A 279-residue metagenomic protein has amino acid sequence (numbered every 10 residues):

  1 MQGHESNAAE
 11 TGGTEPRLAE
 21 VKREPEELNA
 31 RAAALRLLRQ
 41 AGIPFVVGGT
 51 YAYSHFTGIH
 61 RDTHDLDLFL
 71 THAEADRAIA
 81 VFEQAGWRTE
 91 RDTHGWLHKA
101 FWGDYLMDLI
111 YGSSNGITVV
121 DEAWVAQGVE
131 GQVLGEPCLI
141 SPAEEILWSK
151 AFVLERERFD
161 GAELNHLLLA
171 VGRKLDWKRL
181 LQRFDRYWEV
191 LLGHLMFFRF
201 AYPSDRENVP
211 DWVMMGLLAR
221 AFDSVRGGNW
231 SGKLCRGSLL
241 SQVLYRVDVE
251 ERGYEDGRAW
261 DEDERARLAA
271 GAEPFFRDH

Functional and structural regions predicted by a protein language model:
M1-V47: Helical scaffold of the NTase/Pol beta-like nucleotidyltransferase catalytic core
G3-T14, V119-H279: Catalytic cores of NTP-dependent nucleotidyl/adenyl transfer enzymes across multiple folds
A32-I79, P142, D248-H279: Active-site nucleotide-donor binding segment shared across nucleotidyl transfer reactions
I43, W87-R88, R173: Short aromatic/hydrophobic-glycine micro-motifs
Y51, E74, S113-N115, P137 (+1 more regions): Short, flexible active-site-adjacent loop segments at beta-strand->alpha-helix junctions, enriched in small/polar
H64-L66, Y105-M107, E136: Change "...and in nucleic-acid phosphodiester-cleaving endonucleases..." to "...and in nucleic-acid processing enzymes
E83-A123: Conserved catalytic core of two-metal-ion nucleotidyltransferases
